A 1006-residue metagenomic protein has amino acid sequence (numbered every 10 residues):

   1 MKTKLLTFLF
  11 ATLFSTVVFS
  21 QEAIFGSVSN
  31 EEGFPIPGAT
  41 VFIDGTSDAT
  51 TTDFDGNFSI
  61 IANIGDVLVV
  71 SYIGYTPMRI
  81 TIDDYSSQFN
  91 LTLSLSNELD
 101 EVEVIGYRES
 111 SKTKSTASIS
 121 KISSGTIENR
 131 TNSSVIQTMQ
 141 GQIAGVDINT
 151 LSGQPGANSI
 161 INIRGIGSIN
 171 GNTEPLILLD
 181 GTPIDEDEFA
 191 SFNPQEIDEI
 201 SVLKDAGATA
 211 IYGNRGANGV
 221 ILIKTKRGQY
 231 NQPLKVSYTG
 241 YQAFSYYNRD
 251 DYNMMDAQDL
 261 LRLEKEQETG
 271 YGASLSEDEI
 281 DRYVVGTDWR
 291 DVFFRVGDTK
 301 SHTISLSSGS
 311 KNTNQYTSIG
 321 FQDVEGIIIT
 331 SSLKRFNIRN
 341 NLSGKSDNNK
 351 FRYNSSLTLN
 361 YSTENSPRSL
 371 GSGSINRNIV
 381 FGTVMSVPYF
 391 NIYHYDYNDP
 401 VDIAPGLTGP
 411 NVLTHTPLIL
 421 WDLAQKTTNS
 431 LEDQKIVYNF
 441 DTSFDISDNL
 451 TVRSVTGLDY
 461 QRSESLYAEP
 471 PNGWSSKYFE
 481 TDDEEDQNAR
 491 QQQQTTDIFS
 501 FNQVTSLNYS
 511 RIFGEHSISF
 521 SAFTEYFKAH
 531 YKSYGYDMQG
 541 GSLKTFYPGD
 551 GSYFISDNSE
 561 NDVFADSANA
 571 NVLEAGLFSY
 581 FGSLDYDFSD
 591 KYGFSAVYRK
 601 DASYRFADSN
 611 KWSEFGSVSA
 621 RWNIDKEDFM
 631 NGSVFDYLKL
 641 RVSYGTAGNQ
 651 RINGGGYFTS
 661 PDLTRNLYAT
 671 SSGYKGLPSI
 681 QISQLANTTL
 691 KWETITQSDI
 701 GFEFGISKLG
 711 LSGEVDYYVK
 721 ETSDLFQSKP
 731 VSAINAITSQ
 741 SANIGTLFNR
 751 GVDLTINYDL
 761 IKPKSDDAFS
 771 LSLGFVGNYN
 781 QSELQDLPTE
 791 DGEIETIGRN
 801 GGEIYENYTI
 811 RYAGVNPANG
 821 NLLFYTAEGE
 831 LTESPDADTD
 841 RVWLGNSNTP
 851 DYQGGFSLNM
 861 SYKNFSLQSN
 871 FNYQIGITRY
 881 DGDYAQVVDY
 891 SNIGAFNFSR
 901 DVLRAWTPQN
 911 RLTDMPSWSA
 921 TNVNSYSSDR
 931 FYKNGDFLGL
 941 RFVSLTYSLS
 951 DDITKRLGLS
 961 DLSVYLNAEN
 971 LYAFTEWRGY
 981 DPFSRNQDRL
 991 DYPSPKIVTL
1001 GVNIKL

Functional and structural regions predicted by a protein language model:
M1-F10, T16-R339, K345-N354, T358-N360 (+8 more regions): Short, small/polar-rich motifs associated with maturation and membrane association, primarily at protein termini
K112-T113, I211-G213, N231-Q232, Y246-R249 (+5 more regions): Switch/connector loops and helix/strand junctions flanking conserved nucleotide-binding motifs in nucleotide-processing
I127, T173-E174, G297-K300, R335-N337 (+7 more regions): Extracellular/periplasmic, surface-exposed regions of secreted and cell-surface proteins
S237-V284, S369, N376, G535-S542 (+4 more regions): Conserved small-residue
Y252-M255, E469-P471, D537-G540, E790-G792 (+3 more regions): Short Gly/aromatic-enriched secondary-structure transition segments
N253-R290, G382-W421, E484-N488, Y547-N569 (+3 more regions): Flexible glycine-rich, low-complexity coil/linker segments exposed to the extracellular/periplasmic environment
E277-D278, R290, S475-K477, Q874-V964 (+1 more regions): Extracytoplasmic gating/loop element in the C-terminal half of outer-membrane beta-barrel translocons and assembly
N848-Y880: Glycine-rich, aromatic-lined ligand/substrate-binding cores of catalytic and carbohydrate-binding domains
